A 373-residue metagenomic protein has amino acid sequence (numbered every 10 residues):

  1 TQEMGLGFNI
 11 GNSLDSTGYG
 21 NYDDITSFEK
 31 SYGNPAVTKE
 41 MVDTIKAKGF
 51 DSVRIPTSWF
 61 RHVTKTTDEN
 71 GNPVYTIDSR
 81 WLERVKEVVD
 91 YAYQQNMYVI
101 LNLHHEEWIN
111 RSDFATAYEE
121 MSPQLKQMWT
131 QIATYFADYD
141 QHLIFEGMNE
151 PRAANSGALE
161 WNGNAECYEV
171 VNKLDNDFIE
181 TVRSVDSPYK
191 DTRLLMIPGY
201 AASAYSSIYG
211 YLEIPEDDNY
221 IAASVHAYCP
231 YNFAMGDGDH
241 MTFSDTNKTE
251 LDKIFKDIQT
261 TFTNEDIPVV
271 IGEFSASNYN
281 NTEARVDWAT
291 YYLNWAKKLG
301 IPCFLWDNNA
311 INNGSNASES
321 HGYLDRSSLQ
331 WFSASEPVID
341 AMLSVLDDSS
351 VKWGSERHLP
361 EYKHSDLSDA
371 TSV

Functional and structural regions predicted by a protein language model:
T1-S52, D68, N72: N-terminal carbohydrate-binding accessory modules
S13-Y22, Y205, Y231-A234, N313-G314: Short, solvent-exposed loop/turn elements at domain surfaces
Y19-S27, W59-L82, H105-M121, A153-G163 (+3 more regions): Surface-exposed, active-site-proximal loop segments in enzymatic domains
Y32-S52, V63, N70-H105, R111-G147 (+1 more regions): An active-site-proximal structural segment forming one wall of the substrate-binding cleft that immediately precedes
A36-S58, F255-F262, P302: Catalytic domains of carbohydrate-active enzymes, especially glycoside hydrolases
S122-D239, K253-S277, K298-I301: Active-site region of glycoside hydrolase catalytic domains
N281-A370: Aromatic-rich peripheral "rim/lid" segments of glycoside hydrolase catalytic domains that contact and position glycan
